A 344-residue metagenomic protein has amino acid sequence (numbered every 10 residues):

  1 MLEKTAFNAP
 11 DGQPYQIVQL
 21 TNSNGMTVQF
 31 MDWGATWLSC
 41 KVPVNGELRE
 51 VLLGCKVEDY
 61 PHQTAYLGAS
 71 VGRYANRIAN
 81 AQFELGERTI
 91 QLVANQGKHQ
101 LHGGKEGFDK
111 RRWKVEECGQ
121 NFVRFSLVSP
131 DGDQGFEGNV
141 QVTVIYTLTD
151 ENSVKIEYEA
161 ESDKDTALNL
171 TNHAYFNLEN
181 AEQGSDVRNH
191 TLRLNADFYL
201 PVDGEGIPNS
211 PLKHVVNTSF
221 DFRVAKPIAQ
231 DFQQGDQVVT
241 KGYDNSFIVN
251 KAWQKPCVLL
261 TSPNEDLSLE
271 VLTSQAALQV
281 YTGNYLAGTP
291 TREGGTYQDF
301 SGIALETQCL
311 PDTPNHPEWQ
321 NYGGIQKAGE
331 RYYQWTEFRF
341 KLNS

Functional and structural regions predicted by a protein language model:
M1-S344: An exposed, glycine/acidic-rich loop-and-rim segment of catalytic or binding clefts
